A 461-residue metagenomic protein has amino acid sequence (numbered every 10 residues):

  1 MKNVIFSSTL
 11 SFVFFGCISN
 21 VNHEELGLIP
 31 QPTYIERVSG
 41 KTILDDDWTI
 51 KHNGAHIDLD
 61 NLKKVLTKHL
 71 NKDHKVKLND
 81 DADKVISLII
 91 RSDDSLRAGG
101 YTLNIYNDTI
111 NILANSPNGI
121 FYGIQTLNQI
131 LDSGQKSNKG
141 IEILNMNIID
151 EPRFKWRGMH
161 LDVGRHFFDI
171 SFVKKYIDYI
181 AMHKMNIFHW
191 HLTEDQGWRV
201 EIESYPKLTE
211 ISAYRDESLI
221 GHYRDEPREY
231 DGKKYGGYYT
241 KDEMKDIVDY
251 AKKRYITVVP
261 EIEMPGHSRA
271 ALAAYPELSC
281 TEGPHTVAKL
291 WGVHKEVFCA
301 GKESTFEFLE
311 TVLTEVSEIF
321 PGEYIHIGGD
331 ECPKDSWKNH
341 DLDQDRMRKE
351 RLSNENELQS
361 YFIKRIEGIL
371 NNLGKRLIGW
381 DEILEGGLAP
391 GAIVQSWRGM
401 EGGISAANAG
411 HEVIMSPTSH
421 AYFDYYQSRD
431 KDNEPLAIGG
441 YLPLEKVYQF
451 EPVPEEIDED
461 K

Functional and structural regions predicted by a protein language model:
M1-G27: Bacterial Sec-dependent N-terminal signal peptides
I18-W156: Contiguous, structured surface segment used for ligand recognition
S95-F306, T311-Y324, R365, I369: Feature activates predominantly on carbohydrate-active enzymes
R157-H160, H189, P260, Y324-H326 (+3 more regions): Structural recognition of the beta-strand scaffold that forms the well-ordered cores of secreted hydrolase catalytic
G164, T193-G197, E263-H267, D330-C332 (+3 more regions): Active-site beta-loop-alpha junctions enriched in small/polar residues
A271-E277, T281, T286-P390, W397-S405: Active-site neighborhood of glycoside hydrolase catalytic domains
R376-E382, G387-A392, R398-K461: Flexible, acidic glycine-rich loops studded with aromatic residues
